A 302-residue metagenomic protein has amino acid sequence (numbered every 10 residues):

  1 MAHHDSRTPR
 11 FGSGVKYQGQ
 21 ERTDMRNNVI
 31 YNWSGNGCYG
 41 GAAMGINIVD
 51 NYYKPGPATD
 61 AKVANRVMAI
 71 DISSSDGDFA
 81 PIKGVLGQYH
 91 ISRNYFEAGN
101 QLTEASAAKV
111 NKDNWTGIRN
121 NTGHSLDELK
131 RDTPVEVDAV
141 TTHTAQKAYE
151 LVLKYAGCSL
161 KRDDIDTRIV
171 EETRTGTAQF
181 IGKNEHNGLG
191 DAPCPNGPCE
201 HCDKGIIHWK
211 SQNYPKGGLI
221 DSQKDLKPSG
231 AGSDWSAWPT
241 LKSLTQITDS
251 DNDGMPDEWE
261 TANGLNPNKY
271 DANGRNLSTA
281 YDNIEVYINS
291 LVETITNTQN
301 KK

Functional and structural regions predicted by a protein language model:
M1-F11, G19-S34, G45-P57, Y89-A98: Right-handed parallel beta-helix
R7-Y17, N36-A43, T59-K83, T103-A108: Glycine-rich beta-solenoid repeat tracts in large extracellular/virion proteins
V29-N32, A58, S236-P239, G264-L265: Short acidic (Asp/Glu) and glycine-rich catalytic loops that position anionic groups and cofactors
I91-S250, P256-E258, N263, S278 (+1 more regions): C-terminal functional modules
P267-S278: Short acidic, glycine/serine/threonine-rich helix-capping segments at coil-helix boundaries
K301-K302: Short, solvent-exposed mixed-charge patches
